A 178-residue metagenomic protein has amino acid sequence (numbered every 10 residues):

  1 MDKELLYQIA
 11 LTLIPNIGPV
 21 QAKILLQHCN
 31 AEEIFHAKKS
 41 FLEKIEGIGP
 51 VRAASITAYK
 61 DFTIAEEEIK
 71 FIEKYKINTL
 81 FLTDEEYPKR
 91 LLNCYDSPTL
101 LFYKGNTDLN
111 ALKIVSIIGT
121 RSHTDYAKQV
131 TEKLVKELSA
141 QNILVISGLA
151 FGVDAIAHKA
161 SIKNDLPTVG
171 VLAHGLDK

Functional and structural regions predicted by a protein language model:
M1-E137: Short, positively charged patches
V135, S139-K178: Phosphate/pyrophosphate-binding betaalpha-module
